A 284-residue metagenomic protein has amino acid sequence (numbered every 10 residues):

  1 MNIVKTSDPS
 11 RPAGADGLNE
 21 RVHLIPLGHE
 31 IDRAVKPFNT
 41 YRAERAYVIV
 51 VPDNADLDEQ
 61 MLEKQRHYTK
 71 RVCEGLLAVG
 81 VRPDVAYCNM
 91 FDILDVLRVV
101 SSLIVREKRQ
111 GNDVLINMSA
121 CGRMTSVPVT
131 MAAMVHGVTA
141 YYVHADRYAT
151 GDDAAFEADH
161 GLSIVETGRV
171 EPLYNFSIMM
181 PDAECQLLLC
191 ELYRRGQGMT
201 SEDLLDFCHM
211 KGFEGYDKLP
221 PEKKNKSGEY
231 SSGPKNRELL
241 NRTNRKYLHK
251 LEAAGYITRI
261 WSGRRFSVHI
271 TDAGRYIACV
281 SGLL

Functional and structural regions predicted by a protein language model:
M1-D113, V127-L284: Long, low-complexity, Lys/Arg-enriched
D113-S119: Short glycine-rich phosphate-binding loop at a beta-alpha junction
C121-R123: Polyanion-engaging groove/track-forming segments
